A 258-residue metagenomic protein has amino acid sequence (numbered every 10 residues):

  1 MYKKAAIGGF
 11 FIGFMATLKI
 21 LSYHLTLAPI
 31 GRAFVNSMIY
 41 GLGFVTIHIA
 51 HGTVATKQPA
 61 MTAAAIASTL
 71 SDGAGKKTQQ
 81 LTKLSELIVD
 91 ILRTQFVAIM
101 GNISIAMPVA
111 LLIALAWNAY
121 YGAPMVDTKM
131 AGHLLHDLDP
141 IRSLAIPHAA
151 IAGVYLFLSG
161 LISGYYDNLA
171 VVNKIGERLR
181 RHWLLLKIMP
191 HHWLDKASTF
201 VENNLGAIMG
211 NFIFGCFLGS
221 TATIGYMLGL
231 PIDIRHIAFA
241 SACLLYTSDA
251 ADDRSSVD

Functional and structural regions predicted by a protein language model:
M1-Q80, T94, A98-N118: Core alpha-helical transmembrane segments of integral membrane proteins
I47-A50, H148, R254: Charged/polar, low-hydrophobicity segments characteristic of intrinsically disordered regions and flexible loops
A65-S68, G75-A242: Generic detector of multi-pass transmembrane helix bundles and their immediately adjacent loops in polytopic membrane
Y246-D253: Conserved small/polar residues in nucleotide/adenosyl-binding loops
